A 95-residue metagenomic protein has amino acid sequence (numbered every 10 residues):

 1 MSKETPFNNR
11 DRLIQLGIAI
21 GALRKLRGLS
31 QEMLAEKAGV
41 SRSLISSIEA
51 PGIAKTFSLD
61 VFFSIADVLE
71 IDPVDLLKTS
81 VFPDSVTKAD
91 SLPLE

Functional and structural regions predicted by a protein language model:
S2, D67, D75-E95: Short, charged recognition helix plus adjacent turn of helix-turn-helix-like nucleic-acid-binding domains
S2-L26: A short, Lys/Arg-rich alpha-helix, primarily the initiator
I20, L34-A35, I45-I48, L76: Conserved hydrophobic/aromatic packing and binding residues within compact polymer-binding modules
G21, E32, F63: Residues within the helices of the helix-turn-helix
R24, A35, A66: The alpha-helix within a helix-turn-helix
S30, S41-L44, S58, D72: Short coil turns linking two alpha-helices in DNA-binding domains
G39-K55: Recognition helix of helix-turn-helix/homeodomain-like DNA-binding domains that insert into the DNA major groove
G52-D67: Short, basic-rich loop-to-helix N-cap that marks the start of a DNA-contacting helix
